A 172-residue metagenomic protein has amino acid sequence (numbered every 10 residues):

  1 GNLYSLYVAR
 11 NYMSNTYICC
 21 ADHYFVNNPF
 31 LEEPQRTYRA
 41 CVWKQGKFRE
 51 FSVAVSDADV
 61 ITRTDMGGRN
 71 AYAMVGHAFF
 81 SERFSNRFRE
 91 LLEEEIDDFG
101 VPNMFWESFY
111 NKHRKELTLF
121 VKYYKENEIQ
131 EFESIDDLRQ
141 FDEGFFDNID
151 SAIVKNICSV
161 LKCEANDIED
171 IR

Functional and structural regions predicted by a protein language model:
G1, D59-V60, N111-R114: Short, motif-level signal for alpha-helix interfacial/capping segments enriched in acidic residues and aromatics/proline
G1, F48, N127-Q130: A short acidic, often aromatic-flanked loop/helix-cap motif at beta-alpha or helix-coil junctions that lines enzyme
G1-N15: Short phosphate-binding loop-to-helix
N11-T16, E32-R39, K115-L117: Short glycine/proline-enriched coil/turn segments at helix->beta-strand junctions
N15-Y24: Short beta-strand-to-loop acidic/aromatic patch adjacent to the donor-nucleotide binding site
H23, Q45, E126-E128: Glycine-rich beta-alpha junction loops
F25-V101: Conserved core of the sugar-phosphate nucleotidyltransferase
A73-D170: Conserved alpha/beta core of the MobA/IspD/sugar-nucleotide pyrophosphorylase nucleotidyltransferase superfamily
